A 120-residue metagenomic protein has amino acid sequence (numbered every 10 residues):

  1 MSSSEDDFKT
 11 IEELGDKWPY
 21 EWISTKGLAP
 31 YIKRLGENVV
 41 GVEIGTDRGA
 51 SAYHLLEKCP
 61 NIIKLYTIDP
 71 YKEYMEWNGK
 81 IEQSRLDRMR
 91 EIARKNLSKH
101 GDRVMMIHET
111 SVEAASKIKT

Functional and structural regions predicted by a protein language model:
M1-T120: A short alpha-helical cap/connector motif
